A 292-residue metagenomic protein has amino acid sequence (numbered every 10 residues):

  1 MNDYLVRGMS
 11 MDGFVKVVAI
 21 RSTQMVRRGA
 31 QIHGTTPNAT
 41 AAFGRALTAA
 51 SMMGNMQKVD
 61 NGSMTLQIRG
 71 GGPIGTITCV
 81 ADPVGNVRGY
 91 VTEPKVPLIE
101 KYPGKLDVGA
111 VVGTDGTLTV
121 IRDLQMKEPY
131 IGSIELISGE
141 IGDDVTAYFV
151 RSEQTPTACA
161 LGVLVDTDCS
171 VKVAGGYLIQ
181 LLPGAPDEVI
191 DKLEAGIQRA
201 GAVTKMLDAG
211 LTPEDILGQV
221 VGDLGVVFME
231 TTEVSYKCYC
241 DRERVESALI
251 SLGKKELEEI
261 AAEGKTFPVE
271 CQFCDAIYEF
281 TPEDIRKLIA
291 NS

Functional and structural regions predicted by a protein language model:
M1-E230: Interaction interfaces in information-processing and related assembly proteins
Q198-S292: Cys/His-clustered metal-coordination modules, chiefly Zn-binding fingers
